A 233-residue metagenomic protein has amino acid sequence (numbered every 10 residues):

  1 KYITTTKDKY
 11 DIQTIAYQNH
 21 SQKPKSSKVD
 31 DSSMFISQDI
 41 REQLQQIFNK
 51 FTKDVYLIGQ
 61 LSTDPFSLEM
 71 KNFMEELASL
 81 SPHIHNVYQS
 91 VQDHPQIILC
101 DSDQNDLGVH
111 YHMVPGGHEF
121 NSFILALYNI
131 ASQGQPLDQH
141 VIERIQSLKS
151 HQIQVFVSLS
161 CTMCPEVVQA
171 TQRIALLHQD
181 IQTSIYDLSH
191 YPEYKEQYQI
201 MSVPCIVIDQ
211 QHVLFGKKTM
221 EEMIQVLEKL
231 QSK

Functional and structural regions predicted by a protein language model:
K1-D31: N-terminal amphipathic/basic-hydrophobic helices that include classical n-h-c signal peptides and signal-anchor
D31-K53, E119-K149: N-terminal leader/targeting and pre-domain segments
I40, Q45-F73, Q146-H178: Local sequence-structure signature of Cys/Sec-based thiol-disulfide redox active-site neighborhoods
N49, A78-V91, G116, F123: Structural recognition of alpha-helix starts/caps
D54, S90-V109, K195-I208: Structural micro-motif
L61, M74, I84-Q89, H94 (+1 more regions): Extracytoplasmic/periplasmic domains immediately adjacent to an N-terminal transmembrane anchor in multi-pass membrane
P82-Q92, Q179-E193: Thiol-based oxidoreductase modules, predominantly thioredoxin-like and allied folds used for disulfide exchange
D101-Q133, V207-K233: Non-catalytic, surface beta->alpha helical segment in thiol-disulfide oxidoreductase systems
